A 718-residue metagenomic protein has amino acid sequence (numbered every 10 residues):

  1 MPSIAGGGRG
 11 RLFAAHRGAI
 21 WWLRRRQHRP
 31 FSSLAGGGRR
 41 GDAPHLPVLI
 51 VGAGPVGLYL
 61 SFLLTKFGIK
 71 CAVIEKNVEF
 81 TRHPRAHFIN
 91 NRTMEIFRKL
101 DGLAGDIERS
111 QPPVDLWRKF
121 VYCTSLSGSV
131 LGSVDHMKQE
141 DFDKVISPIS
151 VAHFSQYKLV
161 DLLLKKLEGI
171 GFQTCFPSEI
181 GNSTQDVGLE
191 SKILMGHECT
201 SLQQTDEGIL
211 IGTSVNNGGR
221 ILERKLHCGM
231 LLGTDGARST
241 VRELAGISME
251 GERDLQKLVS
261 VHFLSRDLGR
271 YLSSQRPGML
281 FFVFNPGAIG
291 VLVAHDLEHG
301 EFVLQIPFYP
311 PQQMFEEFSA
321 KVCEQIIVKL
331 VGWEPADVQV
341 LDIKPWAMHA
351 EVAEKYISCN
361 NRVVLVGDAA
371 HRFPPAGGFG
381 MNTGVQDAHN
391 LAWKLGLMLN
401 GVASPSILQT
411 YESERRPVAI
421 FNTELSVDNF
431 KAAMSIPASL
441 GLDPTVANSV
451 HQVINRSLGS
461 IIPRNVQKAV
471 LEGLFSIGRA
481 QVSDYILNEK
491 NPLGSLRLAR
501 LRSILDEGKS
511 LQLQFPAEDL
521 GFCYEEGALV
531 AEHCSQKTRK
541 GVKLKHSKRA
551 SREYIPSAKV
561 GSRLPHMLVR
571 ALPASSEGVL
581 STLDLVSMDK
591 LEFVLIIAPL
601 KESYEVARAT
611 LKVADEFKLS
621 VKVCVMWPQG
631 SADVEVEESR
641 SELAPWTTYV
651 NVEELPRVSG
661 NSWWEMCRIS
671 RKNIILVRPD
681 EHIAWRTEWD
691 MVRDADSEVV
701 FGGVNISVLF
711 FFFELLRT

Functional and structural regions predicted by a protein language model:
G10-F13, R17-W21, G396-I555, K559 (+4 more regions): C-terminal helical "tail/cap" subdomain of flavin- and related membrane-associated enzymes
G38-V73, V78: N-terminal Rossmann-like FAD-binding beta1-loop-alpha1 element of flavoenzymes
P44-L46, G218-M230, C359: Core beta-strand elements of the Rossmann-like FAD/NAD(P) dinucleotide-binding domain in flavoenzyme oxidoreductases
V51, L226-G236: Short hydrophobic core segments
A53-S61, L163, G233, V340 (+5 more regions): Conserved mid-domain beta->alpha element of the FAD-binding
R82-G169, Q173-D186, E190, V283-P286 (+2 more regions): Active-site-adjacent segment of FAD-dependent monooxygenases/related oxidoreductases
T124-Q156, V160, V215-E223, S273 (+2 more regions): Conserved FAD/dinucleotide-binding core of flavoprotein oxidoreductases
H197-K225: Conserved beta-strand-loop-beta-strand element in the redox core of flavoprotein oxidoreductases
